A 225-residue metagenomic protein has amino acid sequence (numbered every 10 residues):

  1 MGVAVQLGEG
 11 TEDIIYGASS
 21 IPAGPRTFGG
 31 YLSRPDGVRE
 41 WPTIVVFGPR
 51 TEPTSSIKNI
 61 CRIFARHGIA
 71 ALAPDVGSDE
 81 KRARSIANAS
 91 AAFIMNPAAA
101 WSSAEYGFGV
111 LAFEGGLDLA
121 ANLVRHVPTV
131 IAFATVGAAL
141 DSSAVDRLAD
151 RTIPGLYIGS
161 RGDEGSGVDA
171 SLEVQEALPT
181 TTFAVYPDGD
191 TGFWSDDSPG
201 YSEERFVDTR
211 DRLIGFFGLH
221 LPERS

Functional and structural regions predicted by a protein language model:
M1-V38: N-terminal cap/lid segment of alpha/beta-hydrolase-fold proteins
E40-P49: Short beta-strand element of the alpha/beta-hydrolase
S55-K81: Short amphipathic alpha-helix adjacent to the substrate-entry channel of hydrolases
K81-G115, L221-P222: Gly/Ser-rich "nucleophile elbow"/oxyanion-hole loop immediately N-terminal to the catalytic nucleophile in hydrolases
V127-L140: A conserved short beta-strand
R151-T152, Y157-G159: Short beta-strand/loop motif that positions the catalytic acidic residue of the alpha/beta-hydrolase fold
S166-E176: Short alpha-helix in the alpha/beta-hydrolase fold that links the catalytic acid
T180-S225: C-terminal catalytic histidine-bearing segment of alpha/beta-hydrolase fold enzymes
